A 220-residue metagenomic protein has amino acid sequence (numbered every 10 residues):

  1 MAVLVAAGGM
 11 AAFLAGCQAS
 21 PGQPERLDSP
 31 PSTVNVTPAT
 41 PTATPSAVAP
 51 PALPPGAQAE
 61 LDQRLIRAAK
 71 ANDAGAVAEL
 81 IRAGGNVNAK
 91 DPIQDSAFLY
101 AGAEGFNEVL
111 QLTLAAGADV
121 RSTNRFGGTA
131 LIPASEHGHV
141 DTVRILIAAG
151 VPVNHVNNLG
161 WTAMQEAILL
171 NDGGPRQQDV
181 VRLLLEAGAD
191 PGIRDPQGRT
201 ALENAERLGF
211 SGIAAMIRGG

Functional and structural regions predicted by a protein language model:
L14-G16: C-terminal motif of bacterial Sec signal peptides marking the signal peptidase cleavage site
Q18-S20: Bacterial signal peptide processing site
R67-N72, Y100-F106, P133-H139, E166-Q177 (+1 more regions): Ankyrin repeat A-helix N-terminal signature
D73-I81, F106-L114, H139-I147, G173-L185 (+1 more regions): Ankyrin repeat structural motif
L185, D190-G220: Leucine-rich solenoid repeat scaffolds
